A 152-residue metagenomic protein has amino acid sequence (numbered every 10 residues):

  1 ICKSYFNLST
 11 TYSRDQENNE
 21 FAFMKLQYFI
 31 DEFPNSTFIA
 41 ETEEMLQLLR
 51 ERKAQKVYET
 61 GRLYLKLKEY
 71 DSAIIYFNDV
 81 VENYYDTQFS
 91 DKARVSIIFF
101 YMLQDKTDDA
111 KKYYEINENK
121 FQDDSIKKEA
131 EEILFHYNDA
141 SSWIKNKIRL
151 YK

Functional and structural regions predicted by a protein language model:
I1-K152: Acidic, polar-rich low-complexity tracts and alpha-helical solenoid repeat scaffolds
